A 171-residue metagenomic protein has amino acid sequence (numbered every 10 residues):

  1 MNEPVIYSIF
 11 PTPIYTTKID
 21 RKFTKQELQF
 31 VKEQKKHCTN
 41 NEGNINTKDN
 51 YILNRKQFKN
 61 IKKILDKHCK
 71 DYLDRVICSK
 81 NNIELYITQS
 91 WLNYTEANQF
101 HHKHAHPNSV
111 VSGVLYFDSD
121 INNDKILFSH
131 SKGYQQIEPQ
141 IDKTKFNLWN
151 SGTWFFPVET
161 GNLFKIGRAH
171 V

Functional and structural regions predicted by a protein language model:
M1-K80: Non-heme Fe(II)/2-oxoglutarate
N2, N40-N46, N50, N54 (+8 more regions): Detector for Asparagine
S8-P11, E84-Y86, T160: A short, polar/charged loop/turn motif at coil->beta-strand junctions and beta-hairpin connectors
Y15-R21, P157-I166: Short, exposed beta-strand "edge-strand" segments with a Pro/Gly-rich flavor and a Y/T-containing core
Q26-Q29, Q34, Q57, Q89 (+3 more regions): Residue-identity detector for glutamine
Q57-Q89, E96-V111, L115-D124: Active-site region of the double-stranded beta-helix
N93-F164: Catalytic core of non-heme Fe(II) oxygenases with the double-stranded beta-helix
A169-V171: Conserved small/polar residues in nucleotide/adenosyl-binding loops
